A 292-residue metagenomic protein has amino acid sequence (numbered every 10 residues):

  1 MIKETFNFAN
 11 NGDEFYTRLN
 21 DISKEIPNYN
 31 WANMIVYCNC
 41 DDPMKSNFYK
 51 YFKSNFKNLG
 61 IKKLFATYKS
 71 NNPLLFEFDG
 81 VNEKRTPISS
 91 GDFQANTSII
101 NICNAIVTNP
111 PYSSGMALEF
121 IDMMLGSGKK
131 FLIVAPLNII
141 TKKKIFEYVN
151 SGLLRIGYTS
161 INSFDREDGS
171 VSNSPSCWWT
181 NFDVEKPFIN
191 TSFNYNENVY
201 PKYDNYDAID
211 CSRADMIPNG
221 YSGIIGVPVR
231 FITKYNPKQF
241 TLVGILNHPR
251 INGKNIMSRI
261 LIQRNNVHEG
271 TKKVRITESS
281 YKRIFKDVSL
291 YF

Functional and structural regions predicted by a protein language model:
M1-F292: Class I S-adenosyl-L-methionine-dependent methyltransferase catalytic core
